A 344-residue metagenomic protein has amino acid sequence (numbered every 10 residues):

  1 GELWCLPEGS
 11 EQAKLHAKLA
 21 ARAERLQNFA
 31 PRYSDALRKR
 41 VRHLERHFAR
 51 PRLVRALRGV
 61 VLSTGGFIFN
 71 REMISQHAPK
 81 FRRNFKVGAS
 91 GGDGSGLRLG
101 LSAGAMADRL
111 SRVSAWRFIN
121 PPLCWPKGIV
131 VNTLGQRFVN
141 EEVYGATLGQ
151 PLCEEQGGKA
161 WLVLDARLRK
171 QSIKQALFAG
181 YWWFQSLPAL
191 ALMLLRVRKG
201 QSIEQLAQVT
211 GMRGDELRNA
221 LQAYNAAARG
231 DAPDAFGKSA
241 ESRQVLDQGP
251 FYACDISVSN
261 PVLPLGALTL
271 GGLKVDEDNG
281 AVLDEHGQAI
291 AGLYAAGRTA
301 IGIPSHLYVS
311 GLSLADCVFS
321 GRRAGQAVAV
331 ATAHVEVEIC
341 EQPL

Functional and structural regions predicted by a protein language model:
G1, K127-N140, G271-E285: Active-site and channel-lining beta-strand-loop segments that bind or position nucleotide-derived/phosphorylated
W4-E8, G59-L62, G66-I68, Q136-R137 (+6 more regions): Short, glycine-/Ser/Thr-/acidic-enriched flexible segments
G9-E11, L15-F118, C317-R323: Glycine-rich loop(s) and the adjacent beta-strand/alpha-helix scaffold that form part
L97, M106-M212, E216: An anion/pyrophosphate-binding glycine-rich loop and adjacent beta-alpha core in soluble alpha-beta enzymes
A107-C124, Q326-L344: Active-site-proximal substrate-binding core of FAD-dependent oxidoreductases
V113-N120, C124, A146-G149, S259 (+2 more regions): Glycine-rich phosphate/pyrophosphate-binding beta-alpha loops
E216-I303, L307: A glycine-rich dinucleotide-binding beta-alpha-beta segment and adjacent secondary-structure elements that constitute
D284, Q288-V337: Catalytic phosphate/nucleotide-handling subdomain of diverse soluble enzymes
